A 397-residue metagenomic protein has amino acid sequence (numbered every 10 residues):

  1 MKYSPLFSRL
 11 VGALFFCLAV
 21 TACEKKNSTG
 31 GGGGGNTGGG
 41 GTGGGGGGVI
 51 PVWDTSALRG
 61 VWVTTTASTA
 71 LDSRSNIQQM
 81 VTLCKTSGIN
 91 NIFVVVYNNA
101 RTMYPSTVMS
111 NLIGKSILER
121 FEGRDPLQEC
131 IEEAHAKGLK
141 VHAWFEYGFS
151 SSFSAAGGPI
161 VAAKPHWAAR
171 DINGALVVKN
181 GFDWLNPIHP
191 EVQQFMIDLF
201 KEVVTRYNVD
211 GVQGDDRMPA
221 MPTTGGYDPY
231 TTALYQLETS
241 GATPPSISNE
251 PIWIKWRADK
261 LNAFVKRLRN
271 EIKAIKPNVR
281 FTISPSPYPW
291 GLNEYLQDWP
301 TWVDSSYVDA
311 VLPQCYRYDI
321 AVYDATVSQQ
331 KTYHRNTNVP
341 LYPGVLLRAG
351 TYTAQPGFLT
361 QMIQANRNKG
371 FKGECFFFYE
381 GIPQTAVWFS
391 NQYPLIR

Functional and structural regions predicted by a protein language model:
Y3, L18-D54: Bacterial Sec-dependent N-terminal signal peptides
W53-R59, S68-L71, G148-R206: Active-site-adjacent "subsite" loops/lids of carbohydrate-active enzymes
S75-T102, Y207-V209, V308-A310, K369-G373: Catalytic domains of carbohydrate-active enzymes, especially glycoside hydrolases
I89-E122: Aromatic-lined carbohydrate-binding/catalytic grooves of carbohydrate-active enzymes
Y104-S116, F149-V178, D216-P245: Aromatic- and acidic-residue-enriched segments that line the glycan-binding/catalytic groove of carbohydrate-active
H142-E146, Q213-M221, E250-Y295, P340-R348: Aromatic-lined carbohydrate-recognition surfaces of secreted/lumenal glycan-active proteins
F153, I275, R280-I320: Substrate-binding cleft/loops of secretory-pathway carbohydrate-active enzymes
Y307-Y323, Q330, T337-R397: Substrate-binding cleft of secreted/luminal carbohydrate-active enzymes
